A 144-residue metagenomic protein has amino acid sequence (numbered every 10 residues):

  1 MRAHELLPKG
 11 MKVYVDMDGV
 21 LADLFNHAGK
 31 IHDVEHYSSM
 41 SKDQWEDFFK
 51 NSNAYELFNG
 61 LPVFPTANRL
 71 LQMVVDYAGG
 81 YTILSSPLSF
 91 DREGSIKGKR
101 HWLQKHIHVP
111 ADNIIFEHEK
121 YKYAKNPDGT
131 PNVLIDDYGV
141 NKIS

Functional and structural regions predicted by a protein language model:
M1-K12, V63, R69, M73: Charge-dense, intrinsically disordered terminal/linker segments
L6-Y55: Active-site neighborhood of HAD-like aspartate-dependent phosphohydrolases
L7-K9, V75-D76, A124-T130: Flexible, charged surface loops at secondary-structure boundaries
D16, L84-S86, I135: Short hydrophobic segments within beta-strands
L21-F25, K30, Y81-I83, F90-G94 (+2 more regions): Short catalytic/ligand-binding loop motif for oxyanion handling, primarily in non-cytosolic enzymes, centered on
L61-P62, A67-K97, L103: Substrate-recognition element of Asp-dependent hydrolases with the DxDx(T/V) motif
T82-R92, R100, Q104-K125: A short, structured active-site edge motif that brings together acidic residues
N113-S144: Conserved Lys-Pro-Asp/Glu-containing loop-to-beta segment of HAD-superfamily phosphomonoesterases, centered on
